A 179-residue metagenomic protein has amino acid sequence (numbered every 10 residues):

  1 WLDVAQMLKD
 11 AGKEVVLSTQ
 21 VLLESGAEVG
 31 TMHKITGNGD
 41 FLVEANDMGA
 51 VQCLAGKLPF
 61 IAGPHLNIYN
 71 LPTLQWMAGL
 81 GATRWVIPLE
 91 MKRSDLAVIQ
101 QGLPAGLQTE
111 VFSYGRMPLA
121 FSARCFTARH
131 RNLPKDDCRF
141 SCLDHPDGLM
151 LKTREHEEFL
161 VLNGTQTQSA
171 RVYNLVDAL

Functional and structural regions predicted by a protein language model:
W1-I68, P72, V86-L179: Active-site pocket-lining/capping segments in soluble small-molecule metabolic enzymes
G81-A82: As written
